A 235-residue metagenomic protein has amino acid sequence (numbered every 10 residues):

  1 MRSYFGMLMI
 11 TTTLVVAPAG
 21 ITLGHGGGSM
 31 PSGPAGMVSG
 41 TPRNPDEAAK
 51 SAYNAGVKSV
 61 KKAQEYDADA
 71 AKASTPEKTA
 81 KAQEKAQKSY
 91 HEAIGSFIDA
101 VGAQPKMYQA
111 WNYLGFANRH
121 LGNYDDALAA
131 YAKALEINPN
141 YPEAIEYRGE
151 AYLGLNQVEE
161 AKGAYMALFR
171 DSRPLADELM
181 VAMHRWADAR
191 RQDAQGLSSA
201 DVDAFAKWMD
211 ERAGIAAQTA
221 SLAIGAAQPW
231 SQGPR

Functional and structural regions predicted by a protein language model:
G27-G40, D171, L175-R235: Terminal, low-structured helical/coil segments at or just beyond the last alpha-helical repeat
A49, Y108-Q109, P142-E143, A176-D177: Helix-start (N-cap) detector for alpha-helical repeat units in TPR-like alpha-solenoids, especially tetratricopeptide
A100, K133-A134, A167-L168: Canonical positions in the second alpha-helix
Y113, Y147, V181-A182: Canonical tetratricopeptide repeat
